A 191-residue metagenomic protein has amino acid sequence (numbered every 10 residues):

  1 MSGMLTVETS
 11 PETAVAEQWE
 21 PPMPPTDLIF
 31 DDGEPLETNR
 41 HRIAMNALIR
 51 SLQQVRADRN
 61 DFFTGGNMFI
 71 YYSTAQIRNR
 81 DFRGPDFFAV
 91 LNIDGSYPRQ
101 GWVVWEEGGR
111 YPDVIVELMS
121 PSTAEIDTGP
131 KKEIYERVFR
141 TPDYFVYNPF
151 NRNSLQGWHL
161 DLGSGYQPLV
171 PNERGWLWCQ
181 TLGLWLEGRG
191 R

Functional and structural regions predicted by a protein language model:
S2-E37, R42, R50-Q54, I70-P85 (+3 more regions): C-terminal interaction segment
A47: Nucleotide-sugar donor-binding catalytic core of glycosyltransferases
D58-I70: A short acidic/basic microdomain associated with nuclease active sites
F63-G65, F145-N148: A structural signal for short, well-ordered beta-strand segments and their strand-loop junctions that often border
T64, F87-A89: Generic preference for hydrophobic
P142: Short acidic/polar active-site loop segments enriched in Thr and Asp
